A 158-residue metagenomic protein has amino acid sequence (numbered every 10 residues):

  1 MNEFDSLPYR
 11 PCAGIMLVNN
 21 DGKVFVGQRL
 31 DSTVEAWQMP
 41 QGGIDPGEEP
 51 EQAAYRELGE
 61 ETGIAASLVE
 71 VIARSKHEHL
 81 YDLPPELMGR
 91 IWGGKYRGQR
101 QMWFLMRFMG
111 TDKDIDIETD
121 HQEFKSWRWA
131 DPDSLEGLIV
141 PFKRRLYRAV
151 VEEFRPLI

Functional and structural regions predicted by a protein language model:
M1-V18, G93-G94: Acidic, metal-coordinating catalytic segment for phosphate/diphosphate chemistry, firing primarily on the Nudix
Y9, P50, K143, Y147: Hydrophobic (often cysteine-bearing) scaffold residues that line and stabilize catalytic clefts of nucleotide/cofactor
R10, M39, A66, Y96-Q101: Short connector loops at helix/strand junctions that flank enzyme active sites, especially segments positioning acidic
G14-M16, K23-F25, W103-L105: Residues embedded in well-ordered beta-strands
N19-S67, I72-R74: Conserved Nudix-box catalytic region and its N-terminal flanking loop in Nudix hydrolases and closely related
E35-M39, K125-S126, A149: A short, polar/proline- and glycine-enriched secondary-structure boundary/capping micro-motif
S75-D114: Active-site-adjacent beta-strand/loop module that shapes the phosphate/pyrophosphate-binding cleft
R100-G110, D114-L146: NUDIX/MutT-family hydrolases
